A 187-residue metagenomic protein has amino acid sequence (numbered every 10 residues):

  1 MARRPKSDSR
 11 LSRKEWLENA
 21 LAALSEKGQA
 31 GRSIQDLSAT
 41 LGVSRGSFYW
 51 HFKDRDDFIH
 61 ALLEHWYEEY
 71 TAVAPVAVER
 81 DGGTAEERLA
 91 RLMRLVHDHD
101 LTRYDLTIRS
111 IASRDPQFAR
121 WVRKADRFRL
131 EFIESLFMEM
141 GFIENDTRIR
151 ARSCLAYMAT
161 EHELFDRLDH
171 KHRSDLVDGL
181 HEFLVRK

Functional and structural regions predicted by a protein language model:
M1-L11: N-terminal intrinsically disordered/low-complexity leader segments
E15, N19-D57, A61: Helix-turn-helix
E15, N19-E26, V73-A77, I108 (+2 more regions): Solvent-exposed, amphipathic alpha-helical segments
E18, G83-D98, T107, S174-E182: Amphipathic alpha-helical segments that line or abut small-molecule/effector binding pockets and mediate allosteric
A61, P75-T102, R150-C154: Hydrophobic alpha-helical connector segments
E64-T71: Short, basic, alpha-helical segments at the C-terminal edge of helix-turn-helix-like DNA-binding modules
T71, H99-L106, P116-G141, N145-R152 (+1 more regions): Amphipathic alpha-helical packing segments from all-alpha helical-bundle domains
R103, T107, I111, C154-K171 (+1 more regions): Amphipathic C-terminal alpha-helical segment
